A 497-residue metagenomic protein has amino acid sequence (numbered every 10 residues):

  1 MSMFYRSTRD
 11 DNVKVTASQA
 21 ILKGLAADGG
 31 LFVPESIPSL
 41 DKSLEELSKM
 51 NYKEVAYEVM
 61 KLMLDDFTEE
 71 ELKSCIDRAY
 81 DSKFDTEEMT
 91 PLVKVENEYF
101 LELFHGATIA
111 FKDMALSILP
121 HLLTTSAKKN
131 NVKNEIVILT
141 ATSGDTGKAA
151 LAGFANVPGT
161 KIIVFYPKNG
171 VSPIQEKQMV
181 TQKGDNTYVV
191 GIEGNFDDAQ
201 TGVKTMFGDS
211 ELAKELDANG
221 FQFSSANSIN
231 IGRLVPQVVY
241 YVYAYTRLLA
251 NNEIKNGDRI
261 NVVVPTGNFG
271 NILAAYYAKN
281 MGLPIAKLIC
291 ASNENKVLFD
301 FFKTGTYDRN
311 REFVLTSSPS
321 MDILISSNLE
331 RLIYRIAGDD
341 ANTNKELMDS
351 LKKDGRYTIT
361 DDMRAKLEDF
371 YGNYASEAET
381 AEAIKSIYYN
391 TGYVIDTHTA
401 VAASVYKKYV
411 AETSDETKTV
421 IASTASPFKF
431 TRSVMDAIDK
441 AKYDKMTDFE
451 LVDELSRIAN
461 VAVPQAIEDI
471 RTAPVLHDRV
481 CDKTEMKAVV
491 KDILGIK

Functional and structural regions predicted by a protein language model:
M1-K497: PLP-dependent amino-acid enzyme catalytic core
